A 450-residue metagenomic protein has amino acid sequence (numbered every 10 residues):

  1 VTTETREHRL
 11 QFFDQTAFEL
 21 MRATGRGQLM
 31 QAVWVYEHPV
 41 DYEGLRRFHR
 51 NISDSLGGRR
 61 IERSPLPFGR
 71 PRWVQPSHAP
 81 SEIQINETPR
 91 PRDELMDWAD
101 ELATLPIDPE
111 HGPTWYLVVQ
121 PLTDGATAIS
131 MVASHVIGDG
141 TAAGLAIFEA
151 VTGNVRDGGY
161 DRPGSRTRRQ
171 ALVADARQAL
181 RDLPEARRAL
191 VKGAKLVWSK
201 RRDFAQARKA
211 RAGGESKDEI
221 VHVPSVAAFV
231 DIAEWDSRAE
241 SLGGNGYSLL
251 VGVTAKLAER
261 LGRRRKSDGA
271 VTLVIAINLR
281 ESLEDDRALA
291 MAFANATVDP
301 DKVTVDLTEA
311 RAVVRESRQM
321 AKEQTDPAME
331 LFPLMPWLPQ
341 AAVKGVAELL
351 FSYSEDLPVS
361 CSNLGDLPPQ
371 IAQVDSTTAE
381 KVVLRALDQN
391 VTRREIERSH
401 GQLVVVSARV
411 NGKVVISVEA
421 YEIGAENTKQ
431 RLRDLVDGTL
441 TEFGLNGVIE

Functional and structural regions predicted by a protein language model:
T2-L10, V33-D54, E62-S399, I423-T428 (+1 more regions): Soluble acyl-CoA-dependent acyltransferase catalytic core bearing the H(X)4D motif
T2-T24: N-terminal alpha-helical "arm" segments
A23-L29, T123, R287-A290, A408-G412: Short, flexible turn/loop "capping" segments at secondary-structure junctions
L117-V119, V404-S407: Short amphipathic beta-strand and strand-loop transition segments with alternating hydrophobic
L364, A408-N411, E419-I423: Short, loop-centered acidic/histidine patches that primarily coordinate divalent metals
Q402, V410, D434-E450: Acidic, carboxylate-rich catalytic segments that either coordinate divalent cations
